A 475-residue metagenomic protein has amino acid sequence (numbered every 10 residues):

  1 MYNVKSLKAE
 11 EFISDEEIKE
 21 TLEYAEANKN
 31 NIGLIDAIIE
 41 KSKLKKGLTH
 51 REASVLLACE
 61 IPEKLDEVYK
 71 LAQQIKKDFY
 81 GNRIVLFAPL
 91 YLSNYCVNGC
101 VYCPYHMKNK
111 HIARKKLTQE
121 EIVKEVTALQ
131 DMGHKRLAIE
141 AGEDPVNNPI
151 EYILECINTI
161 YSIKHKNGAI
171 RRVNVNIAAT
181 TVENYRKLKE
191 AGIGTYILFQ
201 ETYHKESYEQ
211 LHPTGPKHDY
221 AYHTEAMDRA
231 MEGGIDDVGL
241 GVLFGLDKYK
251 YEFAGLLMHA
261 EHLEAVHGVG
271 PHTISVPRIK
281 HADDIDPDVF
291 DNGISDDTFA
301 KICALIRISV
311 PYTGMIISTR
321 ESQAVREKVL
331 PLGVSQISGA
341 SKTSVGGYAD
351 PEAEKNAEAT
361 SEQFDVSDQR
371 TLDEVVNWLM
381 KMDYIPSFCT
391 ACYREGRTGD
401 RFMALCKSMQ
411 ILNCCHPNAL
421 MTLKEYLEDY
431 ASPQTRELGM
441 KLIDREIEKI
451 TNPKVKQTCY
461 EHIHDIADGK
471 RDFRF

Functional and structural regions predicted by a protein language model:
M1-F87, C389-T390, R394, P417 (+2 more regions): Flexible, acidic/Gly-rich N-terminal and inter-domain linker regions that tether and position cofactor-handling modules
Y80-G81, V85-E121: Canonical Radical SAM [4Fe-4S] cluster-binding loop centered on the CxxxCxxC motif and its immediate flanking residues
A88, V126, L154-Y161, Y185 (+5 more regions): Generic structural signal for well-ordered alpha-helices, preferentially at hydrophobic/aromatic core positions
M107-V123, A128-M231, D236-L246, G268-S275 (+1 more regions): Core AdoMet radical
A141, T195, Q200, A221-I285 (+4 more regions): Conserved C-terminal portion of the radical SAM core fold that forms the substrate/S-adenosylmethionine-binding
G255-H259, G270-T273, P277, G333-A357 (+1 more regions): Active-site pocket-lining/capping segments in soluble small-molecule metabolic enzymes
A349-Q369, V375: C-terminal helical cap(s) of enzyme catalytic domains, especially alpha/beta-barrels
D365-Y426: Charged, amphipathic alpha-helical linkers/stalks
